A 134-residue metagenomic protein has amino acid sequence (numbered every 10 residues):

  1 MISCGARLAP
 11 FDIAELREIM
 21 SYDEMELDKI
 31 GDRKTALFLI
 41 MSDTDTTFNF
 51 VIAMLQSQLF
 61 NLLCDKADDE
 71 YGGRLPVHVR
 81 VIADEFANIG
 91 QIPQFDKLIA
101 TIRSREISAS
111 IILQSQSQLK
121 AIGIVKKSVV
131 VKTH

Functional and structural regions predicted by a protein language model:
M1-I107: P-loop NTPase motor domains
L98-H134: Conserved ATP-driven motor cores of ASCE-family P-loop NTPases powering translocation/secretion/packaging/pilus
